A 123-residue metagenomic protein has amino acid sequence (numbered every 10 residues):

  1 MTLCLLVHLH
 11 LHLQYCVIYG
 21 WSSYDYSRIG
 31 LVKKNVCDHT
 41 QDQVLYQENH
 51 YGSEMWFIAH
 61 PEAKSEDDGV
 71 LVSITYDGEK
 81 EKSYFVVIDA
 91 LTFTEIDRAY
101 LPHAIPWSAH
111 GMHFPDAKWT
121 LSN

Functional and structural regions predicted by a protein language model:
M1-N123: Beta-propeller domains
